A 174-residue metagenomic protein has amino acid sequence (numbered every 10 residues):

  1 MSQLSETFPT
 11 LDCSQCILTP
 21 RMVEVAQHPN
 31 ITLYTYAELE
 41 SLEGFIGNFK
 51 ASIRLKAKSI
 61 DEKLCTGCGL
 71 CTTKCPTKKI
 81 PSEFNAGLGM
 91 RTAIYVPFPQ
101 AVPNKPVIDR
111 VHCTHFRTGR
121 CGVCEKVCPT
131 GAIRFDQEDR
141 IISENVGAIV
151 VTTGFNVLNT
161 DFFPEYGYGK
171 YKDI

Functional and structural regions predicted by a protein language model:
M1-P20, Y34-T66, P76-D173: Non-heme iron-sulfur electron-transfer modules
C16, V25, G69: Glycine-rich nucleotide cofactor-binding loops and adjacent beta-alpha elements of adenine nucleotide/dinucleotide sites
E24-T32: A structural motif corresponding to the C-terminal end of an alpha-helix and its immediate exit/capping segment
C71-K74: A surface-exposed, glycine/aromatic-enriched loop/edge motif typical of exported proteins
